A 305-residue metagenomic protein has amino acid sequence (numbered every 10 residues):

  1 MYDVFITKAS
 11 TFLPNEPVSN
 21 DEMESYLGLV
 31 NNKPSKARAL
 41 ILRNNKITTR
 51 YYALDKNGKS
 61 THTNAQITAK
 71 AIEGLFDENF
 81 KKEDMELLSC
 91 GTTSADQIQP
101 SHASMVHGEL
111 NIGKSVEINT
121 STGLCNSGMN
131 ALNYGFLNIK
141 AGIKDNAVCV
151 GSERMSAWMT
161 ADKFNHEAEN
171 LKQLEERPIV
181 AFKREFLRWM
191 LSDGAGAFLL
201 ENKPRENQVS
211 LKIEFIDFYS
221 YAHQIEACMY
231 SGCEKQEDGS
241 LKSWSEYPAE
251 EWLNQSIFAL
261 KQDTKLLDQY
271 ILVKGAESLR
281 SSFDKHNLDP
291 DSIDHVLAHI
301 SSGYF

Functional and structural regions predicted by a protein language model:
M1-T61, R177-Q269, V273, E277: Condensing-enzyme catalytic core mediating Claisen C-C bond formation in acyl metabolism
I6, K56-G123, L288-F305: Conserved beta-ketoacyl condensing-enzyme motif
T7, G91, A147-E153, L200: Short beta-strand segments
F12, G91-D96, T122-G128, G151-S156 (+2 more regions): Acidic, glycine-rich active-site loops and adjacent beta-strand->loop/helix elements that engage anionic groups
V18, Q99-S101, N133, W158-K163 (+1 more regions): Short acidic, glycine/serine/threonine-rich loops at helix termini
K33-R43, T63-N79, H102-A103, Y270-H286: Short, well-ordered amphipathic alpha-helical segments that serve as non-catalytic structural scaffolds within diverse
L42-Y52, S60-T63, T93-N146, H166 (+1 more regions): Conserved catalytic cysteine-centered active-site region of acyl-thioester-dependent Claisen-condensing enzymes
I143-H166, Y221-M229, G303: Acyl-CoA/ACP chain-elongation machinery
